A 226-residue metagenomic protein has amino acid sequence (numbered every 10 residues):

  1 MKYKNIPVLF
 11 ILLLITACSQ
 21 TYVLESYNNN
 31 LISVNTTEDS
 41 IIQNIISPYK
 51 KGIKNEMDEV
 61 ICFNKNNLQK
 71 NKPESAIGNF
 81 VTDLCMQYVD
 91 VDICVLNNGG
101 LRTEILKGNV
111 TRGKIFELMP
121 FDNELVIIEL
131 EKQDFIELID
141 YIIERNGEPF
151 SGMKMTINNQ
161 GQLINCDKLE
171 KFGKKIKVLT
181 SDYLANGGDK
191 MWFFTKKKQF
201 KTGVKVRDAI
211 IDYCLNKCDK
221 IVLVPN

Functional and structural regions predicted by a protein language model:
M1-P7: Bacterial N-terminal signal peptides that target proteins for export
L14-A17: C-terminal motif of bacterial Sec signal peptides marking the signal peptidase cleavage site
T21-N35, N79-D83, Q87-I93, G99-N226: Feature captures C-terminal
N29-G52: Start-of-domain marker
E56-Q69, M191-F194: Acidic/histidine-rich, surface-exposed loop or edge segments in extracytoplasmic proteins
